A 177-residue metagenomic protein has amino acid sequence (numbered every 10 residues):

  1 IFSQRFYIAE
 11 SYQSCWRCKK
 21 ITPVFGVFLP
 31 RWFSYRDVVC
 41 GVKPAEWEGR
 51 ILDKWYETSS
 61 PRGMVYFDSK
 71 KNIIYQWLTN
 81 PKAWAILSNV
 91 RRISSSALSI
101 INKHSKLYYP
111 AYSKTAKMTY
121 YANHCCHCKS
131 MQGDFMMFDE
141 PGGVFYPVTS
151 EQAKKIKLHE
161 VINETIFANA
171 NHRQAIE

Functional and structural regions predicted by a protein language model:
I1, L87-A111: Short, charged low-complexity linear segments at domain edges
A9-Y12, A122: Residues immediately within or flanking Cys/His clusters that coordinate Zn2+ in small zinc-binding modules
C15-C18, C125-C128: Short cysteine-rich clusters marking metal-coordination/redox-active sites
V24-F25, M131-F135: Short, non-ligating residues that shape and space the ligands of small metal-coordination modules and catalytic
P30-G41, F138-E151: Short cysteine/histidine-rich metal-coordination sites, predominantly Zn2+-binding motifs
G41-I93: Long intrinsically disordered, low-complexity regions that are acidic and Ser/Thr-rich
K117-C126: Eukaryote-biased detector of low-complexity, proline/serine/threonine-rich segments and adjacent exposed loops
T149-E177: Charge-dense, extended regions
